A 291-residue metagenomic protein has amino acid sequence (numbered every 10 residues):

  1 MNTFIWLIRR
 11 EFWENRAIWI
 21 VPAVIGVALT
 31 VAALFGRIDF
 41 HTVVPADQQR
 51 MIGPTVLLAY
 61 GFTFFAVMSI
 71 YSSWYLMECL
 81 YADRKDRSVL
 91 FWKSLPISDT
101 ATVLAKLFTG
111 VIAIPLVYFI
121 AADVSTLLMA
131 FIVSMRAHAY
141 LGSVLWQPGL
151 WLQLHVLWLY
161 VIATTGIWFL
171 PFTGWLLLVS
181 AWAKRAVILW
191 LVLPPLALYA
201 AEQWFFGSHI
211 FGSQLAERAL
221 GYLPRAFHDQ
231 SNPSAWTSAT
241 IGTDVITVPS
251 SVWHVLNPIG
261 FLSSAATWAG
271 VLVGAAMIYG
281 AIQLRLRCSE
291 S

Functional and structural regions predicted by a protein language model:
M1-A23: Aromatic- and glycine-rich beta-strand/loop motifs that create alpha-glucan
W6-W13, A82, L90-S94, A181: Short amphipathic alpha-helical coupling elements at transmembrane boundaries
I8, L178-I188, G242, S250-S291: Junction motif at the cytosolic side of a transmembrane helix
A17-T42, Y60-S73, L193-F206: Hydrophobic alpha-helical transmembrane segments of multi-pass membrane transport/permease proteins
T30, L34, Q48-W74, L104-A181 (+1 more regions): Secretory targeting signals
H41-K85, A239-A265, A269: Membrane-embedded or membrane-proximal helical elements that form or frame transporter/channel pores
C79-T109: Helix-loop-helix units of permease transmembrane domains in multi-pass membrane transporters, especially ABC
A183-S231: Transmembrane helix segments
